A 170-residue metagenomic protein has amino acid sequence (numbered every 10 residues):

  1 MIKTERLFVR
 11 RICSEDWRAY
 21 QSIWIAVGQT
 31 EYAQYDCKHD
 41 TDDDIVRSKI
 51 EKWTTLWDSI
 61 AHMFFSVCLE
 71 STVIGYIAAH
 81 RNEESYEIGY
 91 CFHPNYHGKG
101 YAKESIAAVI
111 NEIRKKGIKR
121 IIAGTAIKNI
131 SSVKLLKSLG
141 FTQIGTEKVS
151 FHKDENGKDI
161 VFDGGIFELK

Functional and structural regions predicted by a protein language model:
M1-E31, F64-K170: Acyl-donor (CoA/ACP) binding surface of acyl/acetyltransferases
Q29-K52: Conserved GNAT-fold acetyl-CoA-binding loop/helix
K38-D42, M63, K128: Short, conserved alpha-helical segments within structured domains
K38-H39, L56, T125, N156: Alpha-helix initiation/capping motif
E51-F65, G75: A short helix-loop-beta-strand connector motif used in the catalytic cores of GNAT acetyltransferases and, in some
